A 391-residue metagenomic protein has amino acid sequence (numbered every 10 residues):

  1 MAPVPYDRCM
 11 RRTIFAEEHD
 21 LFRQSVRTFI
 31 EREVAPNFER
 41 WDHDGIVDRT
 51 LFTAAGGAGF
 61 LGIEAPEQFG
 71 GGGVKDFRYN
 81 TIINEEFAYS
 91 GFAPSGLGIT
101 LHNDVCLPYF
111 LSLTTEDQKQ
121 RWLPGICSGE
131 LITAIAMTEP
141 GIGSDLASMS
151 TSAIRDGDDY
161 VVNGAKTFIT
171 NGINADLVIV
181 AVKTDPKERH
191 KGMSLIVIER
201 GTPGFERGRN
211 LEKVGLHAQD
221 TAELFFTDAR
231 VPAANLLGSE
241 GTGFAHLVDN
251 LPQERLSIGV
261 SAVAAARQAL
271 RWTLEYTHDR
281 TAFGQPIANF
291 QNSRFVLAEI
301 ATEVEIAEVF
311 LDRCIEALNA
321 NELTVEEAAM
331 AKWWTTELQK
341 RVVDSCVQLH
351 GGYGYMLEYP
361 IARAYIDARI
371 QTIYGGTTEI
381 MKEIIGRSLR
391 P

Functional and structural regions predicted by a protein language model:
A2-G91, T100, L113-Q118, G125-E130 (+4 more regions): Alpha-helical interface subdomain recognition
V74-K75, D145-A147, N171-A175, R189-G192 (+2 more regions): Short glycine/proline-enriched turns and hinge-like loops at secondary-structure junctions
T100, I126, G141-S144, F168-N171 (+2 more regions): Short Gly/Pro-enriched turn/cap motifs at secondary-structure boundaries
D104-L113: Helix-loop "lid/cap" segments that line or gate small-molecule binding pockets
G129-M137, A181: A short, Trp-centered hydrophobic/proline-enriched beta-strand micro-motif
S148, G201-P232: Flexible, small-/acidic-enriched active-site or ligand-binding loops
D158-D159, N163-R207: A short core secondary-structure module
L224-D249: A short, charged helix-loop
